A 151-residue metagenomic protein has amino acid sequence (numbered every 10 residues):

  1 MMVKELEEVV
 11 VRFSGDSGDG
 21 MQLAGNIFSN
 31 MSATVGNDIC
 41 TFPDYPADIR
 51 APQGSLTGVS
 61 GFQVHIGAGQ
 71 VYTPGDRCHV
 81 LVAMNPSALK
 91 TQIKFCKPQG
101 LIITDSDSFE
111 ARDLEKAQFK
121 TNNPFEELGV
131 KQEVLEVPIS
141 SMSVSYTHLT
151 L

Functional and structural regions predicted by a protein language model:
M1-L149: Active-site cofactor/cluster-binding pocket
